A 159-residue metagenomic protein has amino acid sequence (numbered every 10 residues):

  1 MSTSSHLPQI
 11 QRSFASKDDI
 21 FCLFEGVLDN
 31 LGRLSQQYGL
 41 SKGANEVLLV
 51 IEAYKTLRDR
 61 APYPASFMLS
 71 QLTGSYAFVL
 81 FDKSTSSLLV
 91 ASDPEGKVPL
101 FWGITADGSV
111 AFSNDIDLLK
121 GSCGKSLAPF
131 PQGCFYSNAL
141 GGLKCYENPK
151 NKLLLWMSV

Functional and structural regions predicted by a protein language model:
M1-V159: Cysteine-centered catalytic environments shared across enzyme families
